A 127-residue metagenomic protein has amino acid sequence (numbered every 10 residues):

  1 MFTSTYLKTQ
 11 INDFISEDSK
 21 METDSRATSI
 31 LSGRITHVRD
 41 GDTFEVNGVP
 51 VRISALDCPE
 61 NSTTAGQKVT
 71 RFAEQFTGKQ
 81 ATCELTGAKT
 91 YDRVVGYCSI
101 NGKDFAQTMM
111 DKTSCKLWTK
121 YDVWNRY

Functional and structural regions predicted by a protein language model:
M1-Y127: Small beta-barrel nucleic-acid-binding modules, primarily SNase/OB-fold domains and secondarily Tudor-like barrels
